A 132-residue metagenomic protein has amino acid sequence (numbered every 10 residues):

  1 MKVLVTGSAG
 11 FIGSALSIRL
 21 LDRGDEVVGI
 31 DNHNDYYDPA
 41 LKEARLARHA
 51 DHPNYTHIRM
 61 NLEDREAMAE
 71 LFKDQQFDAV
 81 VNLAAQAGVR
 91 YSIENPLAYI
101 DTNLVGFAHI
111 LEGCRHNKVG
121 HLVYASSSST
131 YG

Functional and structural regions predicted by a protein language model:
M1-G132: N-terminal Rossmann-like NAD(P)+-binding domain of SDR-like oxidoreductases, especially those catalyzing
